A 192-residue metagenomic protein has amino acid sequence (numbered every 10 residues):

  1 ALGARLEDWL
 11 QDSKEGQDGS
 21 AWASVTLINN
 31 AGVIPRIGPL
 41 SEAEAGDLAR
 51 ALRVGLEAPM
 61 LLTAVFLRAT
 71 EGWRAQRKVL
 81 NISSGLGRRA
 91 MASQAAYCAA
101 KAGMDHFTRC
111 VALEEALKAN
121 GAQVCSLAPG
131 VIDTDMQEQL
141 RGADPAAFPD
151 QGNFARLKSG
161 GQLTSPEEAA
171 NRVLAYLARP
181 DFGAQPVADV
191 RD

Functional and structural regions predicted by a protein language model:
W22-A23, I34-A49, R68, S93: Conserved mid-core segment of classical short-chain dehydrogenase/reductases
W22-G32, G55, N81, C125: Rossmann-fold scaffold of SDR-type NAD(P)-dependent oxidoreductases
S41-M60, M104: Catalytic Tyr-X3-Lys loop
A43, A90-C98, C110: Active-site loop-to-helix junction immediately N-terminal to the catalytic Tyr of the SDR YXXXK motif in Rossmann-fold
T63, A100: Active-site helix of classical SDR
S84: Residue(s) in the substrate-gating loop at a strand-loop-helix junction that position the organic substrate next
R89, C110-A122: Active-site-adjacent segment of SDR/Rossmann-fold oxidoreductases
A122, S126-L127, T134, G142-D192: C-terminal helical subdomain
